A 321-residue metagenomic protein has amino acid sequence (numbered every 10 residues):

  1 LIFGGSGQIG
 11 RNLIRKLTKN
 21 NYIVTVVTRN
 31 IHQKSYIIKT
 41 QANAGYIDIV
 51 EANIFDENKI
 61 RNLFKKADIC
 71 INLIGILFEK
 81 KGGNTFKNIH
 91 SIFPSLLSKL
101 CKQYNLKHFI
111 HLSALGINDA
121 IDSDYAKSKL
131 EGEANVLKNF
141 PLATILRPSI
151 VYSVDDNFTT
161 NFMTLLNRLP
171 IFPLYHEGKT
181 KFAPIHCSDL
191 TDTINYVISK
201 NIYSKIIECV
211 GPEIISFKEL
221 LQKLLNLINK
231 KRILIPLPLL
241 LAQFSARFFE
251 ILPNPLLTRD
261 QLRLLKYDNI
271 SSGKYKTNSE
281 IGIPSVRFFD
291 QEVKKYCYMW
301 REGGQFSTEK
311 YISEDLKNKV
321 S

Functional and structural regions predicted by a protein language model:
L1-I23, V27: N-terminal Rossmann NAD(P)H-binding glycine-rich loop of SDR-like oxidoreductase domains
I23-T25, I76-L77, N84-N139, A143-S149: Conserved Rossmann-fold NAD(P)-dependent oxidoreductase catalytic core, especially the SDR/UDP-sugar
H32-L96, L100-Q103, L115-D119: NAD(P)H-binding glycine-rich loop region in Rossmannoid oxidoreductase-like domains and their noncatalytic homologs
F78, N161-A183, N226-S272: Alpha-helical membrane-targeting segments
I121-D124, T144-L165, T180-K181, I215-S216: Flexible, glycine-rich beta-alpha linker
N157-T159, E177-S199, K205-E208: Substrate-positioning beta->alpha
K179-S188, I207-L227, P236-R247, P284-F288: Substrate-binding strand-loop-helix patch in Rossmann-like NAD(P)-dependent oxidoreductase/epimerase domains
L240-S321: A hydrophobic C-terminal alpha-helical subdomain
